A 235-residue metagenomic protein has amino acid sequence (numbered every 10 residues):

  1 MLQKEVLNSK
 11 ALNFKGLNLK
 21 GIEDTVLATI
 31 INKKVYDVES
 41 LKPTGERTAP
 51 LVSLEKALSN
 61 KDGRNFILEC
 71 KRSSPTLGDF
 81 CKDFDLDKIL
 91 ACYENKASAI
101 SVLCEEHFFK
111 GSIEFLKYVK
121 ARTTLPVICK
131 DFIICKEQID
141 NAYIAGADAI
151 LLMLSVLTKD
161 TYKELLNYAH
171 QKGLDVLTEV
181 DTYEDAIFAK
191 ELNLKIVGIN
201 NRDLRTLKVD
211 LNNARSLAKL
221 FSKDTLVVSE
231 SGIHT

Functional and structural regions predicted by a protein language model:
M1-V127, I134-E137, L174-K195, R205-D210 (+1 more regions): Conserved N-terminal beta1-alpha1 strand-loop-helix module at the mouth
T124, I128-C129, I133-N212, S216-D224: Conserved anion-binding
L226-S229, T235: Active-site-adjacent loop and "lid" segments of alpha/beta metabolic enzymes
